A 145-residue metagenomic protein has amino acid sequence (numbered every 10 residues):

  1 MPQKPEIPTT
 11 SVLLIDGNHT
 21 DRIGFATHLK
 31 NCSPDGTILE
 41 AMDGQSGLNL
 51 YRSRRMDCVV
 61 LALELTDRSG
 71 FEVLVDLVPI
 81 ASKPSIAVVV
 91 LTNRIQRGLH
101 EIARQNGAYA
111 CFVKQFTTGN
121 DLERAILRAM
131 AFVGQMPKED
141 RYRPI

Functional and structural regions predicted by a protein language model:
E6-T20, F25-L29, V59: Conserved acidic segment of CheY-like receiver
D16, A62-E64, T92: Active-site residues of response regulator receiver
E40-C58: Acidic, metal-coordinating helix/loop segments flanking the phosphotransfer/catalytic sites of two-component signaling
N49, F71-P84: Short amphipathic alpha-helix used as the core "switch/output" element in two-component signaling
V60-L77, Q96: Conserved phosphotransfer microenvironments
E72, R94-F112, F116-R124: Alpha4 helix (beta4-alpha4-beta5 surface) of REC/receiver domains from two-component response regulators
S85-R97: A short, hydrophobic beta-strand element within the central beta-sheet of small alpha/beta folds
A131-I145: CheY-like receiver
